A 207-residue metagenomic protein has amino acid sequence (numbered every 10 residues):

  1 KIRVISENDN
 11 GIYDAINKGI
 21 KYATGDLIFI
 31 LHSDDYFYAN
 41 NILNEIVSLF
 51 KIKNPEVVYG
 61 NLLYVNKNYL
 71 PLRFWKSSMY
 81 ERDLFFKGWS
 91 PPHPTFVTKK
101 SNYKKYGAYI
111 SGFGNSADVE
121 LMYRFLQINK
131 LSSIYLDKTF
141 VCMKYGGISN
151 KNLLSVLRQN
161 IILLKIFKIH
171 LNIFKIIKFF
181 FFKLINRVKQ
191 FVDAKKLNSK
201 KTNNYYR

Functional and structural regions predicted by a protein language model:
K1-N152, K195, S199: Nucleotide-sugar donor-binding/catalytic module of glycosyltransferases that assemble extracellular/cell-envelope
N17, N44-V47, L157, I161 (+1 more regions): Generic alpha-helical structural signal
V119, R124, G146, L157 (+3 more regions): Short, surface-exposed, charged/polar-biased interaction segments
K138-T139, K151-F174: Catalytic core of nucleotide-sugar-dependent glycosyltransferases
L164-R207: Membrane-interface aromatic/basic loop that binds lipid-linked glycans or pyrophosphate carriers, typified by
